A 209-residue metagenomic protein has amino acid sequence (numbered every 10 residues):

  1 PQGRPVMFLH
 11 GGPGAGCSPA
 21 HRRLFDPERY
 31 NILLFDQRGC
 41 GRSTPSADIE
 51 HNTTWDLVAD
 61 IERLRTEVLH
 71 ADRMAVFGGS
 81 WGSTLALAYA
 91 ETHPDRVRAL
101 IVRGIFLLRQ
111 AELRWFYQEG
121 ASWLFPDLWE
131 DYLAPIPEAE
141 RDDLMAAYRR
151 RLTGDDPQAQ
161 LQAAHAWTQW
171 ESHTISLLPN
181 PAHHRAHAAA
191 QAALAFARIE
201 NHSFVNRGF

Functional and structural regions predicted by a protein language model:
Q2-P45: Conserved HGGG/HGGXW glycine-rich cap/lid loop of the alpha/beta-hydrolase fold
G39, G78, G82: Conserved G/P- and acidic residue-centered "switch" motifs that form tight phosphate/ATP-binding loops in soluble
W55-M74: Conserved acidic catalytic loop of the alpha/beta-hydrolase fold
V76-G78, R103: Short beta-strand immediately N-terminal to the catalytic nucleophile in serine-hydrolase-like folds
S83-P94, L100: Short glycine-enriched nucleophile-adjacent loop and the immediately C-terminal alpha-helix near the catalytic center
D95-Y148: A catalytic-pocket lid/entrance helix-loop region that shapes and gates access to the active site across common
P137-L178: An accessory alpha-helical subdomain
A164-F209: Alpha/beta-hydrolase fold catalytic core
